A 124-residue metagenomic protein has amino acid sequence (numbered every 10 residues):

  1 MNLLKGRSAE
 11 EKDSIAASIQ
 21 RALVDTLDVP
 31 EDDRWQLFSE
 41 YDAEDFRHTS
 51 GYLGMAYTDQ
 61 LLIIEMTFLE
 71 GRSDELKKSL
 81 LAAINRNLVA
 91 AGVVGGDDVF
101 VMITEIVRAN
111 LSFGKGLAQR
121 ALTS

Functional and structural regions predicted by a protein language model:
M1-S124: A domain-level signal for the structural core that forms small-molecule/cofactor-binding pockets and catalytic centers
